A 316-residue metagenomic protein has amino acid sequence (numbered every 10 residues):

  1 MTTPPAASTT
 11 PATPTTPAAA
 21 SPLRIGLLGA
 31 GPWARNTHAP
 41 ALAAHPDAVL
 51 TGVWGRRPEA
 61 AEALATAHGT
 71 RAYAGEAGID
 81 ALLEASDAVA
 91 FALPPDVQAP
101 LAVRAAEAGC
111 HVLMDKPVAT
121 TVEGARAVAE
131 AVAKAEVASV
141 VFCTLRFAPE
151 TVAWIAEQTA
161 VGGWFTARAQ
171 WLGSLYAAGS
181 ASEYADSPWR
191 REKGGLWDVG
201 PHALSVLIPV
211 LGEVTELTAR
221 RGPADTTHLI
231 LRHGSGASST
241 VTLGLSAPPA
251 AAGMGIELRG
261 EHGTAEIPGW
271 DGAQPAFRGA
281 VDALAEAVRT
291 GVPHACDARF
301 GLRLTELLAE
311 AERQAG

Functional and structural regions predicted by a protein language model:
M1-A6, P17-A19, A77-D80, A88-A90 (+2 more regions): C-terminal helix-rich "cap/oligomerization" subdomain common to oxidoreductases
M1-A7, A12-H68: N-terminal Rossmann-like dinucleotide-binding module
T3, R57, H68-A129: Beta-loop-alpha module in the N-terminal Rossmann-like domain of NAD(P)-dependent dehydrogenases, especially those
T70, A108-C110, A135-V137, G236-S238: A short helix->loop->beta-strand "cap" motif at the edges of active sites that frequently abuts
V118-G124, F142, A148-E150: Conserved PLP phosphate-binding loop immediately N-terminal to the Schiff-base lysine helix in PLP-dependent enzymes
A138, L145-L217: Predominantly a Rossmann-like dinucleotide-binding segment in NAD(P)-dependent oxidoreductases
T144, A250-G316: C-terminal glycine/acidic-rich active-site capping loop/insertion
P201-P268, D282-T290: Contiguous beta-strand/loop segments that form the cofactor/metal-binding neighborhood of enzyme cores
